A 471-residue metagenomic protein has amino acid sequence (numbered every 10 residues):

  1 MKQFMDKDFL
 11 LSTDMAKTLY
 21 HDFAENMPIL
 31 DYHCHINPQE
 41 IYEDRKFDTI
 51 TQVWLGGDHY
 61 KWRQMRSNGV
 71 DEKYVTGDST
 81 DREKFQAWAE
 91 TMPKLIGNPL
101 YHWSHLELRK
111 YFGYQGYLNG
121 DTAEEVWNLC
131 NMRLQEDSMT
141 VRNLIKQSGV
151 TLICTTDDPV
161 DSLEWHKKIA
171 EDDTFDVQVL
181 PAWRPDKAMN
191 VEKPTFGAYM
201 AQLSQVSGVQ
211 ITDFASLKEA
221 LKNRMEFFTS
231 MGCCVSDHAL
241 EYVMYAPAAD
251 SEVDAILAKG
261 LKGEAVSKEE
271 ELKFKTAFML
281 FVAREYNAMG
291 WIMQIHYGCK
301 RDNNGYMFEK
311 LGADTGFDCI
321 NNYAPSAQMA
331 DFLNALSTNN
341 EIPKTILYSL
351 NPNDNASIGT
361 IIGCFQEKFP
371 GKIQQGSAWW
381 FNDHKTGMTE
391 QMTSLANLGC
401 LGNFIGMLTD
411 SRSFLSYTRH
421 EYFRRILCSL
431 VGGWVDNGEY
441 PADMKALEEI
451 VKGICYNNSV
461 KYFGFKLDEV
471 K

Functional and structural regions predicted by a protein language model:
K2-M289, E341-P343, L347-G359, G363-K471: Metal-cofactor-binding active-site regions of metalloenzymes
E270, G316-C319: Metal/cofactor-centered catalytic core regions of large enzymes
M293-I295: C-terminal amphipathic alpha-helical interaction region
C299, N304: Hard-cation-handling environments
F308-G316: Short glycine/proline- and charge-enriched loop/turn segments that cap or connect secondary-structure elements
Y323-M329: Divalent-cation-assisted or electrostatically stabilized phosphate/pyrophosphate-binding catalytic cores
F332-T338: Short, basic/hydrophobic alpha-helical segments
